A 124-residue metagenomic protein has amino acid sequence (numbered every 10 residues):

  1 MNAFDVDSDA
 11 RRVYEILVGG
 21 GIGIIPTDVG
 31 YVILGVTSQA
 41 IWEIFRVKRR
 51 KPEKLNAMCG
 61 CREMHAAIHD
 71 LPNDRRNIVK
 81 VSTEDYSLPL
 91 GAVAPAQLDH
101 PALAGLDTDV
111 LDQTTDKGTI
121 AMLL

Functional and structural regions predicted by a protein language model:
M1-L124: Active-site-adjacent structural elements in enzyme catalytic cores
